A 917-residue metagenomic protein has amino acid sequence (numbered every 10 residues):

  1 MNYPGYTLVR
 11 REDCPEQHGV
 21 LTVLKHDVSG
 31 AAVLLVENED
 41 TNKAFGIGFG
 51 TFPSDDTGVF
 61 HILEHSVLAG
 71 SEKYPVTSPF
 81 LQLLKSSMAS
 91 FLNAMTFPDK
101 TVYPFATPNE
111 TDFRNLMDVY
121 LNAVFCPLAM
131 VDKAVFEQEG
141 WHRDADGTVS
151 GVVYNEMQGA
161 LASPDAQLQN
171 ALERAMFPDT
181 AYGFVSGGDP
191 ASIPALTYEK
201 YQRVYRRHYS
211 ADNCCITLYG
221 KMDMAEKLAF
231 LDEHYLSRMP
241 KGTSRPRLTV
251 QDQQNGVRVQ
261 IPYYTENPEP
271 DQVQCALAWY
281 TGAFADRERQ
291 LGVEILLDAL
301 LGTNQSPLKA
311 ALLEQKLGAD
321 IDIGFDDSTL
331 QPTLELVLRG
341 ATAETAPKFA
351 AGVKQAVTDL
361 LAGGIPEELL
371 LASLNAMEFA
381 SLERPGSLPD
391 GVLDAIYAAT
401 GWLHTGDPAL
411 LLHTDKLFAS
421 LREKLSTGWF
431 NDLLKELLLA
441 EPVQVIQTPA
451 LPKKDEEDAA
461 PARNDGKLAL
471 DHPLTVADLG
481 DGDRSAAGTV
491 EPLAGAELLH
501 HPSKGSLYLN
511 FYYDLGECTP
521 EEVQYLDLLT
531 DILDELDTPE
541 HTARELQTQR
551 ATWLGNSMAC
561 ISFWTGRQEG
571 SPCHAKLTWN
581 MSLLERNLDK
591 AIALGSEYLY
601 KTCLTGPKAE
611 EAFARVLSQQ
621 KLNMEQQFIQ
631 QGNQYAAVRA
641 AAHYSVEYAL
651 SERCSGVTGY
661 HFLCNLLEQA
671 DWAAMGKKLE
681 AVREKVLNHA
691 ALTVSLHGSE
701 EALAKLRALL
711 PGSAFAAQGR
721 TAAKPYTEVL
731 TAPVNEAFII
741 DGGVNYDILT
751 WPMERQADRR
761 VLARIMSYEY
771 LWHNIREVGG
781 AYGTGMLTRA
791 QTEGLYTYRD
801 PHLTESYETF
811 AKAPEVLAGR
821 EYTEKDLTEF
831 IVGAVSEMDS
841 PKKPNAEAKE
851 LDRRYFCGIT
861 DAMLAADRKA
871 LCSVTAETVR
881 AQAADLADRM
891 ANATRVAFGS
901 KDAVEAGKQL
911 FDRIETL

Functional and structural regions predicted by a protein language model:
M1-A44: Non-catalytic terminal extensions that flank enzyme cores
V36-E39, G46-G48, Y154, Q158 (+10 more regions): His/Glu-based metal-binding/catalytic segments typifying zinc-dependent metallopeptidases
N42-F52, S78-C126, K133-E139, A166-A191 (+9 more regions): M16 family metallopeptidases and their MPP-like homologs
T57-A69, V523, D527-D531: Active-site recognition of the HExxH zinc-binding catalytic motif
F91, Q202-R206, P262-T265, L308 (+11 more regions): Generic recognition of flexible, low-complexity loop/linker segments
R143-A211, T217-Y235, M239-Y264, D271: Hydrophobic, small-residue-rich alpha-helical packing segments that form membrane-like cores
Q202-H234, S651-G656, M675-L710: Non-catalytic, conformational "gating/processing" segments within enzyme and secreted inhibitor domains
S426-K453: Extended, domain-scale alpha-helical bundle/helix-rich regions
